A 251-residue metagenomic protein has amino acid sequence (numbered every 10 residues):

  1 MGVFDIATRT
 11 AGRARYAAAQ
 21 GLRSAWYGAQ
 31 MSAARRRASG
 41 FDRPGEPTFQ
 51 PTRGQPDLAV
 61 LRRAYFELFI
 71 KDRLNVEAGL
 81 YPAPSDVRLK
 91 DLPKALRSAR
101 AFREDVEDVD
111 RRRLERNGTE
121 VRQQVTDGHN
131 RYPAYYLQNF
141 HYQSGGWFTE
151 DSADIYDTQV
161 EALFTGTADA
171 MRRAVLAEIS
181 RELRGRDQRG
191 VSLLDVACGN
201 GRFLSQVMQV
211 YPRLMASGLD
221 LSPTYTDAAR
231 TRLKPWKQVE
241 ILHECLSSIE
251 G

Functional and structural regions predicted by a protein language model:
M1-N130: N-terminal accessory segments
R131-H141: Short, contiguous pre-domain boundary segments
F140, T158-Q159, L246: Class I (Rossmann-like) S-adenosyl-L-methionine-dependent methyltransferase catalytic domain, capturing the SAM-binding
S144: Predominantly soluble domains enriched in secretory-pathway, periplasmic, or organellar proteins
F148, Y156, V160, F164-T167: Class I S-adenosylmethionine
I155, G166-R189: Conserved alpha-helix/loop element of class I SAM-dependent methyltransferases that forms part of the SAM/SAH-binding
D157-E161, S180, P212: A broad detector of the eukaryotic-type serine/threonine protein kinase catalytic domain
L194, N200-S248: Class I SAM-dependent methyltransferase SAM/SAH-binding core
